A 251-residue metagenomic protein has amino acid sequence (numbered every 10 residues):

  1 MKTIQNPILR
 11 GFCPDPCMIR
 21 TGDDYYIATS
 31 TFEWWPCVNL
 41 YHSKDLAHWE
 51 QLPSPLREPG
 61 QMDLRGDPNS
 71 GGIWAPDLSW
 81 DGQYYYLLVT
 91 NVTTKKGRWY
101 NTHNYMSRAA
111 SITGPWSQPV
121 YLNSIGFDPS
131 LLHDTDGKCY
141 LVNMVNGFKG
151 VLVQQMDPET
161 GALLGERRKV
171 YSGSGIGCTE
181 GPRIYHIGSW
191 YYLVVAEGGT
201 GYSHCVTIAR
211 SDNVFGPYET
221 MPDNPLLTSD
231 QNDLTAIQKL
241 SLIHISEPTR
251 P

Functional and structural regions predicted by a protein language model:
M1-R250: Carbohydrate-active catalytic/glycan-binding domains of CAZyme proteins, especially the secreted or lumenal ectodomains
